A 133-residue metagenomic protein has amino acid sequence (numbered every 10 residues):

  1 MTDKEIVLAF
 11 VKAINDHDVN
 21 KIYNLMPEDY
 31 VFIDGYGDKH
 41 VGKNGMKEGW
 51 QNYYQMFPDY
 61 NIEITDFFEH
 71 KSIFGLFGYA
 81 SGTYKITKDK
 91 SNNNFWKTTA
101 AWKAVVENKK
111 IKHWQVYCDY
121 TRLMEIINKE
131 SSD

Functional and structural regions predicted by a protein language model:
M1-E28, E130-D133: Short, low-complexity N-terminal intrinsically disordered segments enriched in polar/charged residues
N20-Y23, P27-K71: A solvent-exposed, acidic/Ser-Thr-rich amphipathic alpha-helical stretch
M26, F68, A80-G82, W102 (+1 more regions): Short beta-strand segments enriched in hydrophobic/aromatic residues within well-folded beta-rich domains
V41, Y84-I86, Y120-M124: A short local loop/turn or secondary-structure capping micro-motif enriched for an aromatic residue
H70-I73, A104-I111: Short, solvent-exposed coil/turn segments at beta-strand boundaries
Y79-N108: Exposed beta-sheet edge and beta->alpha loop/turn motif
K112-D133: Low-complexity, intrinsically disordered terminal/linker segments enriched in charged and Gly/Pro repeats
